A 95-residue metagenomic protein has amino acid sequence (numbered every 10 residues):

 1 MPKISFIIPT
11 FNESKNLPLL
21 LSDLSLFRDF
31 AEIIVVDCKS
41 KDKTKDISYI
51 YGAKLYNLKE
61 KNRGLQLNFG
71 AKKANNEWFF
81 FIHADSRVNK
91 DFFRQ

Functional and structural regions predicted by a protein language model:
M1-D23: N-proximal low-complexity "stem/linker" segments adjacent to membrane-targeting elements
K15-L19, D42-I50: Acidic helix N-cap motif at the loop->helix transition within catalytic regions of sugar-transfer enzymes
L21-S22, K45, N76, K90-Q95: Short alpha-helix within the catalytic core of nucleotide-sugar-dependent glycosyltransferases
S22-A31: Short, acidic, metal-binding catalytic loop of nucleotide-sugar glycosyltransferases
D37-K45, S86: A conserved acidic beta->alpha catalytic loop
L58, I82-A84: Catalytic metal- and UDP-sugar-binding loop of GT-A-like glycosyltransferases, i.e., residues flanking the conserved
L58-A74: Glycine-rich, basic loop-to-helix element that forms the pyrophosphate-binding segment of sugar-nucleotide handling
F79: Short aromatic/hydrophobic "clamp" motif used to bind/position activated sugar donors
